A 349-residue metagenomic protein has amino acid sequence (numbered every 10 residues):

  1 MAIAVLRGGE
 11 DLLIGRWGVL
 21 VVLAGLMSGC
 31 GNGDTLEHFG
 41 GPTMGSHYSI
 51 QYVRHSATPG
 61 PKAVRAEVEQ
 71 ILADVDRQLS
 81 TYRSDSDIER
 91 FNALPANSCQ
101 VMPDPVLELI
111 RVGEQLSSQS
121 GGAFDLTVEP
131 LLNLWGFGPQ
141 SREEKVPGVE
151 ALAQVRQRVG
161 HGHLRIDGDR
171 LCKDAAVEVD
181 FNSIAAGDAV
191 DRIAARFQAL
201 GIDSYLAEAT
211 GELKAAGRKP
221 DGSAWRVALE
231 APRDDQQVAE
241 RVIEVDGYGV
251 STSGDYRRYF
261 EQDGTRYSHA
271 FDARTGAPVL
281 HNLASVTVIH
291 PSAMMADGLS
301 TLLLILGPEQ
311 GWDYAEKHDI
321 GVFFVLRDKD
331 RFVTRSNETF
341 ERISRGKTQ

Functional and structural regions predicted by a protein language model:
A2-G8, L13-G15, L23, S28-Q349: Mature catalytic core of soluble alpha/beta enzymes
